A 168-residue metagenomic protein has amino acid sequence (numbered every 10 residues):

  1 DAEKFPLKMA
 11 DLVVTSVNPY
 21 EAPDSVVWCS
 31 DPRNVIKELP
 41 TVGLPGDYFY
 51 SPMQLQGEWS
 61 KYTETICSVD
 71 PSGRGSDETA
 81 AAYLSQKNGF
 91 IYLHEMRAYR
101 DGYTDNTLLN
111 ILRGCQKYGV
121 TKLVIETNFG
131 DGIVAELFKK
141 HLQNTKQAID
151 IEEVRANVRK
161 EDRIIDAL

Functional and structural regions predicted by a protein language model:
D1-V69: ATPase catalytic-site recognition across NTP-hydrolyzing enzymes
E58-W59, R74, Q116, N144: Generic structural signal for beta-strand residues in well-ordered domains
W59-Q86: Gly/Thr-rich phosphate-binding beta-strand-loop-beta motif of the actin/hexokinase/Hsp70
A82-L168: Mg2+-dependent endonuclease catalytic cores in nucleic-acid-processing enzymes, primarily RNase H-like
